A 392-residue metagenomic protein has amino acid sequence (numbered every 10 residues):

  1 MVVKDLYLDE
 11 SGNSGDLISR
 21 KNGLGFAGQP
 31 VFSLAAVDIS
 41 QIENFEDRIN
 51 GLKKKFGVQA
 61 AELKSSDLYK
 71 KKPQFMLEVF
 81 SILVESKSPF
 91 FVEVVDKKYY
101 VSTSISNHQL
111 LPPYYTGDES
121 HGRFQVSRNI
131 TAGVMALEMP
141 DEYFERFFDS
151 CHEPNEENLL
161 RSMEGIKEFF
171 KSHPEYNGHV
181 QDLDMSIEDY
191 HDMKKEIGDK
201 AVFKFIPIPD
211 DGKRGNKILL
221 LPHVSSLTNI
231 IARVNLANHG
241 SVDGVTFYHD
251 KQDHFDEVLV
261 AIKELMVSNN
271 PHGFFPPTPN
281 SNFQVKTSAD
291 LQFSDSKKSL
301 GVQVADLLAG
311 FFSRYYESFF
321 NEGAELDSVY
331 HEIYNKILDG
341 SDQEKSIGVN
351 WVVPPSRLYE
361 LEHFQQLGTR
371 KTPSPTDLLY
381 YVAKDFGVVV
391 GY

Functional and structural regions predicted by a protein language model:
M1-Y392: Phosphate-ester processing/binding pockets and catalytic centers
